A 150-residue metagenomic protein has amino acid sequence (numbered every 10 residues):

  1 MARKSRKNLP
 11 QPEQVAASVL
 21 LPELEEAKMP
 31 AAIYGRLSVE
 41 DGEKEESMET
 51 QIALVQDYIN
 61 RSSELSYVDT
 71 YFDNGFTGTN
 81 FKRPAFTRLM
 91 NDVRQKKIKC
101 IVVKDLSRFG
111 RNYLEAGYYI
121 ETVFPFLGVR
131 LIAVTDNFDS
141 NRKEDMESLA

Functional and structural regions predicted by a protein language model:
M1-A150: Short, structured surface patches at the beginning of a domain
